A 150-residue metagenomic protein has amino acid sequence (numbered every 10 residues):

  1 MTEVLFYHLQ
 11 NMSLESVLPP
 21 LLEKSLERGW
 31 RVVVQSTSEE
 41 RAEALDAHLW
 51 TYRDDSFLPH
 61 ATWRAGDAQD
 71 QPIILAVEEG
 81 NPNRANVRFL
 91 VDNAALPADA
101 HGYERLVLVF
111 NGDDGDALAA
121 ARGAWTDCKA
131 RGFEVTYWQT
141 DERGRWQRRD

Functional and structural regions predicted by a protein language model:
M1-A47: Long, hydrophobic N-terminal alpha-helical segment
T2-V4, S25-R31, A94-H101, G123-R131: ASCE RecA-like P-loop NTPase motor cores that couple ATP hydrolysis to mechanical translocation on nucleic acids
L9-Q10, S36-E39, L90-A94, N111-G112: Structural motif
S16, N83-A98: An N-terminal amphipathic alpha-helical segment
L21-K24, H48-Y52, L106, G123-D127: Short, solvent-exposed amphipathic alpha-helical segments in soluble enzyme and RNA/protein-processing domains
V33-Q35, I74-A76, F89-V91, V107: Structural motif
A47-R88: Helix-adjacent hinge/juxtasegments
R105-D150: Glycine-rich, aromatic-bearing surface loops/beta-hairpins
